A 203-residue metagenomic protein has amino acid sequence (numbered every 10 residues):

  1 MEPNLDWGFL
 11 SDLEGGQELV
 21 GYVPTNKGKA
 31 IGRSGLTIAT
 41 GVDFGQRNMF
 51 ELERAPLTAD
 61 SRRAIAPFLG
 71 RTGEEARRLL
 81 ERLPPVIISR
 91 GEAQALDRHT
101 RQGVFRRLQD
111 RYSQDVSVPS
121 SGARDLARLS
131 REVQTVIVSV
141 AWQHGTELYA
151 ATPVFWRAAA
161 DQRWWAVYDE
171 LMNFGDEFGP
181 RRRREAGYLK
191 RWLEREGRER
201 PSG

Functional and structural regions predicted by a protein language model:
M1, G15, W142, T152-F155: Generic ordered-secondary-structure signal
M1-Q134, W165-G203: Acidic, aromatic-lined catalytic clefts of primarily extracellular/periplasmic carbohydrate-active enzymes that remodel
F44-M49, H144-P153: Short helix-capping/linker segments at secondary-structure and domain boundaries
A127-Y149: Hydrophobic/aromatic-rich, well-ordered segments within soluble, folded domains that form packed cores
L148-M172: Short secondary-structure subsegments characteristic of cysteine-rich extracellular domains
